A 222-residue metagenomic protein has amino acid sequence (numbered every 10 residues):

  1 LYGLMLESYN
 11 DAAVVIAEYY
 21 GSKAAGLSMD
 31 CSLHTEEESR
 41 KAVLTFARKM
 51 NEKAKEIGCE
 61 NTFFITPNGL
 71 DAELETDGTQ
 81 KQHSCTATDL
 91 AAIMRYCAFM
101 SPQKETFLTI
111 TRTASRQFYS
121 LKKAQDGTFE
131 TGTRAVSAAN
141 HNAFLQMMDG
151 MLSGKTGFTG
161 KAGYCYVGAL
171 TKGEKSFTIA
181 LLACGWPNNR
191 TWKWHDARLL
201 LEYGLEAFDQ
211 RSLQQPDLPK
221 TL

Functional and structural regions predicted by a protein language model:
L1, A13-P102: Mid-domain, small-residue-enriched loop/turn segments at the edges of structured enzyme/sensor domains
L1-Y20, A135-S153: Conserved catalytic neighborhood of penicillin-recognizing serine enzymes
Y2-L6, M50-K55, T111-A114, A138: Cell-wall glycan
G3-M5, A12-V15, N61-T66, S153 (+2 more regions): Structural recognition of the beta-strand scaffold that forms the well-ordered cores of secreted hydrolase catalytic
S8, A42, F46, W192: Catalytic cores of large soluble enzymes that bind and process phosphate-bearing ligands
S8, E18-Y20, N68, L181-A183 (+1 more regions): A mature extracytoplasmic/lumenal domain signature
D11-A12, K53, D196, Y203: Residues within well-formed alpha-helices
G78-L222: Domain-terminus/edge residues, biased toward the C-terminal soluble/receptor-binding domains of extracytoplasmic
